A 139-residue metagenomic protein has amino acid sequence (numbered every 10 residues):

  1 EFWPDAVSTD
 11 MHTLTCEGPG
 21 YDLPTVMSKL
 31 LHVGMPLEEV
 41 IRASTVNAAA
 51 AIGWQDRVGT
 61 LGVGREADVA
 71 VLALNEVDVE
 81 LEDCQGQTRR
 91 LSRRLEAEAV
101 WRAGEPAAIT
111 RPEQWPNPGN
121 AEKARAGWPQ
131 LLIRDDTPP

Functional and structural regions predicted by a protein language model:
E1-L74: His/Asp/Glu-enriched, well-ordered alpha-helical/loop segment that forms or immediately abuts the divalent-metal
T9-M11, V33-L37, V79, A97-R102 (+2 more regions): Short, surface-exposed, polar/charged, turn-prone segments marking secondary-structure boundaries
P24-T25, I52-R57, C84-R89, Q114-G119 (+1 more regions): General N-terminal targeting signals
S28-H32, L91-L95, A121-A124, P129-L131: Short, surface-exposed linear patches
S44-A48, A73-D78, D83, G127 (+1 more regions): Short linear motifs at secondary-structure transitions and domain/linker junctions
E66-P118: C-terminal cap of metal-dependent C-N hydrolases
T110-P139: Intein/HINT protein-splicing elements and their conserved insertion hotspots or analogous self-processing inserts
